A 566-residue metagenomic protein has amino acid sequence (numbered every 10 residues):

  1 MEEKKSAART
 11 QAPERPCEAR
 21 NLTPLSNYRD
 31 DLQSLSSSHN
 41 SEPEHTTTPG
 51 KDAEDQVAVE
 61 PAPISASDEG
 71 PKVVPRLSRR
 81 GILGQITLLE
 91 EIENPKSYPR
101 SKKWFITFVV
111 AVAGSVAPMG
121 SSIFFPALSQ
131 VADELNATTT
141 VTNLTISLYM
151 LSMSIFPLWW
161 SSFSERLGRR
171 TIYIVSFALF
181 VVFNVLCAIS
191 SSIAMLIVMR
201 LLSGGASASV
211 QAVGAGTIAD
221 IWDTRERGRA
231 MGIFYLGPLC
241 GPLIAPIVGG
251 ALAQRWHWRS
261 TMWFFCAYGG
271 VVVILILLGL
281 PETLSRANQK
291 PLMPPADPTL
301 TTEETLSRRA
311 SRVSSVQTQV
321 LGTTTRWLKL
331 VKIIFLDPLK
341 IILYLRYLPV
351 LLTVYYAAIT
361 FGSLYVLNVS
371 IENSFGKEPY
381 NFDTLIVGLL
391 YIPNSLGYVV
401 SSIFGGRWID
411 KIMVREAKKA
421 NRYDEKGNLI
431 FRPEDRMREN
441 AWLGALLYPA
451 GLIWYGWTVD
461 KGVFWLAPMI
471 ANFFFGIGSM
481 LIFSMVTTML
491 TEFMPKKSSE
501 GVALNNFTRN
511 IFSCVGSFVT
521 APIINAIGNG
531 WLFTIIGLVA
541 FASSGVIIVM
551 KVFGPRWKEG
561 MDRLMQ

Functional and structural regions predicted by a protein language model:
M1-K102, L280-D337, K411-E434, G560-Q566: Intrinsically disordered, low-complexity terminal tails of fungal membrane proteins
L89, K102-T139, W160, V210 (+1 more regions): Extracytoplasmic
K103-S121, L201, R346-L364, A445 (+1 more regions): Pair of pore-lining "gating" transmembrane helices in MFS-fold secondary transporters
P118, S147-M150, I172, V185-A188 (+6 more regions): C-terminal transmembrane bundle
G120, E134-N136, W159, L167-G168 (+5 more regions): Helix-breaking motifs and short loop linkers at transmembrane-helix boundaries and internal kinks in secondary membrane
Q130, L158-S162, R166, I247 (+3 more regions): Membrane-interface helix termini in secondary transporters
M199-P238: Cytoplasmic helix-loop-helix junction between adjacent transmembrane helices in 12-TM secondary transporters
G237-Q289: Helix-loop-helix hairpin linking two adjacent transmembrane segments in secondary transporters
